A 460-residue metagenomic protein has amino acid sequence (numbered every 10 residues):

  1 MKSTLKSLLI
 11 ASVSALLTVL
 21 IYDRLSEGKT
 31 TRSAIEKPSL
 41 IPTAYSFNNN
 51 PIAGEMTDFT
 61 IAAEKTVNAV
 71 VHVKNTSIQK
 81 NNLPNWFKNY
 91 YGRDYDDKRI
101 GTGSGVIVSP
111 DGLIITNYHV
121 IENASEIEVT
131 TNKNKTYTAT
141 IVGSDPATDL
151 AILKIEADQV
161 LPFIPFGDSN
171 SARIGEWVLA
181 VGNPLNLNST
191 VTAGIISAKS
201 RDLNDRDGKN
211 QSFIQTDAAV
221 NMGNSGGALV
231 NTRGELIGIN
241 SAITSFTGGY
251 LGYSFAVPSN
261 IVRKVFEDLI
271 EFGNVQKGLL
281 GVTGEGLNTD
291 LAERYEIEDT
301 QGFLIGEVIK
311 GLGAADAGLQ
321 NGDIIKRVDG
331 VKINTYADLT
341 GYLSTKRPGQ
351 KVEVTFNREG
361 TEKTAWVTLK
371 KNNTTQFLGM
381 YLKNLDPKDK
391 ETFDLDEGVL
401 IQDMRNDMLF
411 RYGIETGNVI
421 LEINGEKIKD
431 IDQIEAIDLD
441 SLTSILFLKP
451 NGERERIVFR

Functional and structural regions predicted by a protein language model:
K2-A317, R327-K351, N357-Q376, K383-K388 (+2 more regions): Serine-dependent protease modules
Y95, V458-R460: Short, solvent-exposed mixed-charge patches
I114-I115, I305, A314-T335, I401 (+1 more regions): Conserved PDZ fold ligand-binding element
E296, K390-E391, I434-A436: Short proline/glycine-enriched turn/loop segments at secondary-structure junctions
Y381-D396, I401-D407: Extracytoplasmic/periplasm-facing segments of secreted or lipoprotein envelope proteins
F393-D396, G413-E415, I437-D440: A structural signal for short secondary-structure junctions
F410-R411, G452-I457: Short, surface-exposed beta-strand/loop "edge" segments at domain boundaries and coil↔beta transitions
K429-L448, G452-R454: Low-complexity, intrinsically disordered Gly/Pro/Thr-rich segments
